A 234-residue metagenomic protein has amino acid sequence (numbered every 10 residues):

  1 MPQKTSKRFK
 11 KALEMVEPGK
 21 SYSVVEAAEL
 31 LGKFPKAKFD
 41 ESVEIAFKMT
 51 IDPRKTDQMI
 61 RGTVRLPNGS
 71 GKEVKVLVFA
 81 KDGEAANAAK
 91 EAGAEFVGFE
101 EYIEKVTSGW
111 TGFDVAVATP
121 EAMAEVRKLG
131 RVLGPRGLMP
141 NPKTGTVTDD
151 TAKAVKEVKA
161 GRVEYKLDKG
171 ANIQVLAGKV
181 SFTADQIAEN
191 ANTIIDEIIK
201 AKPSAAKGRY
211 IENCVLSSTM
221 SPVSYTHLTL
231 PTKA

Functional and structural regions predicted by a protein language model:
K4-E17: Generic N-terminal amphipathic, Lys/Arg-enriched alpha-helix
V24-N87: Translation machinery proteins
A27, A89, G134, L216: Residue-level signature of catalytic and energy-coupling elements of molecular machines, predominantly ATP/GTP-dependent
F39-V43, A201-N213: Flexible, glycine/charged-enriched surface loops at secondary-structure junctions
F47, A80, T119-P120, A177-K179 (+1 more regions): Flexible glycine-/small-residue-rich
E95-I199: Long, charge-patterned amphipathic alpha-helical coiled-coil/hairpin "stalk" segments used as oligomerization
T226-T232: Conserved small/polar residues in nucleotide/adenosyl-binding loops
